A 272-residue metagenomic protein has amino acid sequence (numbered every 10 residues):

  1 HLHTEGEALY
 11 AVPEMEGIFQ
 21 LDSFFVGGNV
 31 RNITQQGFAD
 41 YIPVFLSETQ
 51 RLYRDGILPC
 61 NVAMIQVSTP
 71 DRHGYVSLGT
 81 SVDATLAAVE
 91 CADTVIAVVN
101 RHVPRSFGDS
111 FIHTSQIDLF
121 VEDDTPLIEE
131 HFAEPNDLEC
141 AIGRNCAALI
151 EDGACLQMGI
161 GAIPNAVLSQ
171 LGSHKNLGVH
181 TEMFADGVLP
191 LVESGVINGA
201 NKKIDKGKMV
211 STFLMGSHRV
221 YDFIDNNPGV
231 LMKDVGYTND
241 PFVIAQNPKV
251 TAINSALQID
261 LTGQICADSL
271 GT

Functional and structural regions predicted by a protein language model:
H1-T272: Conserved alpha/beta enzyme-core scaffold
